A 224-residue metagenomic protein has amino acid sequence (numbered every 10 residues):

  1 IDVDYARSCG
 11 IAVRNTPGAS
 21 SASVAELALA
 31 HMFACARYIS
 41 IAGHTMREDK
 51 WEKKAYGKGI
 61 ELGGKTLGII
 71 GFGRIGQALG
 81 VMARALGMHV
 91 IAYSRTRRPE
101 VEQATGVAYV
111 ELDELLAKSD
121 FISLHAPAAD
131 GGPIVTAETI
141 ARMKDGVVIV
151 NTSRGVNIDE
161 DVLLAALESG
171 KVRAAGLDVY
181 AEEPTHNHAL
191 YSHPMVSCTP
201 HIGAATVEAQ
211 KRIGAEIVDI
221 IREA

Functional and structural regions predicted by a protein language model:
I1-R14, A117, T136-R142: An N-terminal-biased, well-structured beta-alpha scaffold segment characteristic of Rossmann-like dinucleotide-binding
R7-S8, A12-L27, I41, E52 (+1 more regions): C-terminal helix-to-coil terminal segments
C9, P17-T66, V81, A85: Phosphate-binding beta-alpha-beta segment of Rossmann-like dinucleotide-binding domains, i.e., the NAD(P)
A12-R14, I91, V110, V148-N151 (+2 more regions): Structural detector of well-ordered beta-strand residues that form the stable sheet scaffold of enzyme domains
F72-G73: Glycine-rich Rossmann-fold phosphate-binding loop(s) that bind the pyrophosphate of adenine dinucleotide cofactors
G76-Q77: N-terminal Rossmann-fold NAD(P) dinucleotide-binding loop
T96-A189, A205: Rossmann-like adenosine-cofactor binding region
